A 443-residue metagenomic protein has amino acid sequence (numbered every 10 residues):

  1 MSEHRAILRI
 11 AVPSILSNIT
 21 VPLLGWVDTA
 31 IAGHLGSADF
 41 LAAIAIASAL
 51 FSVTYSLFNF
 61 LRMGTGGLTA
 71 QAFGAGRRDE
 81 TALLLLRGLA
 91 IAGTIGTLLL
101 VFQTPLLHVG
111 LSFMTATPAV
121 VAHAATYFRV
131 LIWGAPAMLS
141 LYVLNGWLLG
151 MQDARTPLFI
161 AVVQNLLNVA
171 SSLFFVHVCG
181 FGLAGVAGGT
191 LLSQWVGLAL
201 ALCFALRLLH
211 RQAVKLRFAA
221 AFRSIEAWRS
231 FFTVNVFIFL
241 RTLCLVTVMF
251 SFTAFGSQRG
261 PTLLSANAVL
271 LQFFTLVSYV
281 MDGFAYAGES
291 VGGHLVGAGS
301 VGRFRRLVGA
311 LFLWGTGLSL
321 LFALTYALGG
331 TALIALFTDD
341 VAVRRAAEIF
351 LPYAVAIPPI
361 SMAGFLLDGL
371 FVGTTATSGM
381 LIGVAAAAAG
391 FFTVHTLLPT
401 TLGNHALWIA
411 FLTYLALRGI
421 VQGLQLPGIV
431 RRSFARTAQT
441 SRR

Functional and structural regions predicted by a protein language model:
M1-A11, T69-P136, A170, V176-V236 (+2 more regions): Short alpha-helical transmembrane segments in multi-pass integral membrane proteins
S2-L35, A49-G64, L68, G93-L100 (+5 more regions): N-terminal transmembrane alpha-helices
R9-D28, V130, G134, L141 (+6 more regions): Transmembrane helical elements of multi-pass membrane transporters/channels
P22-A42, L111-P118, F174-F181, F239 (+3 more regions): Helix-terminus/linker motif at the lipid-water interface of multi-pass membrane proteins
W26-A30, V109, V143-W147, V169-F174 (+6 more regions): Alpha-helical transmembrane segments of multipass membrane proteins
L41-V101, M138-P157, A266-L324, L328 (+2 more regions): Small-residue-rich hydrophobic transmembrane alpha-helices
N59-R62, V130-G150, P157-N168, V186-L202 (+4 more regions): Short runs within selected transmembrane alpha-helices of multi-pass transporters and secretion channels
